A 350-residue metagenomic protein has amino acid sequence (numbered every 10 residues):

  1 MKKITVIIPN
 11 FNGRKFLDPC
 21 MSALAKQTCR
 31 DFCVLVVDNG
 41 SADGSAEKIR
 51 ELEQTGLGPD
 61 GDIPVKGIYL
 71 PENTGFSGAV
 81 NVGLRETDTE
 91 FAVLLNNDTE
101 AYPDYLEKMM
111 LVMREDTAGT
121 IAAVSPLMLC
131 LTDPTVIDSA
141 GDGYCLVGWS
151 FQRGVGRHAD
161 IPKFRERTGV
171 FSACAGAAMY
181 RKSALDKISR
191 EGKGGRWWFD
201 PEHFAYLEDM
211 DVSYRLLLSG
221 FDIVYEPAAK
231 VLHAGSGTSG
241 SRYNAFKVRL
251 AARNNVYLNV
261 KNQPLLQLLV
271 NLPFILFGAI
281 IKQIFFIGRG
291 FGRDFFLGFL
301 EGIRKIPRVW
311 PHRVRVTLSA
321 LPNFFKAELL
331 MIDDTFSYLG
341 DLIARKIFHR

Functional and structural regions predicted by a protein language model:
K3-T5, C33, D211: Cell-envelope/extracellular polymer assembly enzymes that use nucleotide-activated donors
I7, D222-D334: Active-site-adjacent helix/loop segment of glycosyltransferases that harbors family-specific signature motifs
S22-D31: Short, acidic, metal-binding catalytic loop of nucleotide-sugar glycosyltransferases
A23, D38-E47, E72: A conserved acidic beta->alpha catalytic loop
Y69-T87, N97, K108: Glycine-rich, basic loop-to-helix element that forms the pyrophosphate-binding segment of sugar-nucleotide handling
A92: Short aromatic/hydrophobic "clamp" motif used to bind/position activated sugar donors
Y102-W149: Conserved donor NDP-sugar-binding/catalytic core segment of glycosyltransferases
F171-K230: A short, conserved alpha-helix in the catalytic core of glycosyltransferases
